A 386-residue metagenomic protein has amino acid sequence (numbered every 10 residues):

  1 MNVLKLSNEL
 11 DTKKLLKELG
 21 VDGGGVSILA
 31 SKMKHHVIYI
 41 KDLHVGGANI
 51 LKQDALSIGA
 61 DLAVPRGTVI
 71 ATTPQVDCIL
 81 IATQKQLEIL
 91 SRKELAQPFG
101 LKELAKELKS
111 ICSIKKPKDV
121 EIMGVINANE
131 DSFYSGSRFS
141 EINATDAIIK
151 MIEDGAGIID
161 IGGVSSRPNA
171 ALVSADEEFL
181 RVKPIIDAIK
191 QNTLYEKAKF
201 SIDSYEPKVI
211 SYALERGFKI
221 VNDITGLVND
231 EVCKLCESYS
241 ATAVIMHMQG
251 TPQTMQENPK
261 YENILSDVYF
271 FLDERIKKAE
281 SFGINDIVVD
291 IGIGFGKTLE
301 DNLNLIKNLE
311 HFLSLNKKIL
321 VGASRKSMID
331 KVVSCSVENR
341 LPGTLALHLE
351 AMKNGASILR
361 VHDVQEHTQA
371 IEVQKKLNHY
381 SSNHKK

Functional and structural regions predicted by a protein language model:
L4-K13, G46, I50-Q53, S57-I58 (+9 more regions): Active-site-adjacent loop and "lid" segments of alpha/beta metabolic enzymes
D22-K32, L62-T73: Short, flexible, solvent-exposed loop/turn segments with mixed acidic/basic and small polar residues
L29-L43: Short glycine-/aliphatic-rich beta-strand segments at the starts of folded cytosolic domains
L43-V45, I81-E88: Helix N-cap motif at beta-to-alpha junctions
Q84-K116: Non-catalytic propeptide/linker segments at domain boundaries
L104-Y134, R138, I142, I148-M151: Glycine-rich adenosyl-nucleotide cofactor-binding module
D146-G162, N354: Catalytic domains of carbohydrate-active enzymes, especially glycoside hydrolases
